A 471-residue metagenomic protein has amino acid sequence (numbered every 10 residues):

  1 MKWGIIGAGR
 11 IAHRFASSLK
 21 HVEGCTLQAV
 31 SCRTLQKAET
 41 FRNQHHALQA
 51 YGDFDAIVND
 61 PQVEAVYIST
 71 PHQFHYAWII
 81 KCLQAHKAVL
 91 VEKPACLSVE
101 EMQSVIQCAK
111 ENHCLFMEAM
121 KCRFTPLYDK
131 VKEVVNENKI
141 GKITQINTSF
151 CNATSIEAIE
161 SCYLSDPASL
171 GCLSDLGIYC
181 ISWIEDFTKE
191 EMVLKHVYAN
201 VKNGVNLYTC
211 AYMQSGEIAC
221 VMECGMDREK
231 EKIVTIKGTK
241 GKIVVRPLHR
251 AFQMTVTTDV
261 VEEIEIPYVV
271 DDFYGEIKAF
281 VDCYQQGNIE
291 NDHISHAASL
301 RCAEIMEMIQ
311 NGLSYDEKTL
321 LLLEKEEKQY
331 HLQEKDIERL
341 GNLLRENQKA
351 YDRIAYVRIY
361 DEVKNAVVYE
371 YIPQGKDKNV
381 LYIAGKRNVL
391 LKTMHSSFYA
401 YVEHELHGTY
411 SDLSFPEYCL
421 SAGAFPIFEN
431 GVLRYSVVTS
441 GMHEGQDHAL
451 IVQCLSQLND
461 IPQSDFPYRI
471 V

Functional and structural regions predicted by a protein language model:
M1-H45: N-terminal Rossmann-like dinucleotide-binding module
A65, P71-H72, Y76-M120: Beta-strand-loop-alpha-helix segment that lines the small-molecule cofactor/substrate pocket of alpha/beta enzymes
A65-I68, A279-K318: C-terminal helix-rich "cap/oligomerization" subdomain common to oxidoreductases
C122-L194: Predominantly a Rossmann-like dinucleotide-binding segment in NAD(P)-dependent oxidoreductases
I181-A251, K278-G287: Contiguous beta-strand/loop segments that form the cofactor/metal-binding neighborhood of enzyme cores
T319-A350, R434-V471: Juxtadomain coupling helices with adjacent low-complexity linkers
K349-L413: Structured interaction and signal-relay segments at domain junctions
E405-A449: Sensory/regulatory domains in signal-transduction proteins
